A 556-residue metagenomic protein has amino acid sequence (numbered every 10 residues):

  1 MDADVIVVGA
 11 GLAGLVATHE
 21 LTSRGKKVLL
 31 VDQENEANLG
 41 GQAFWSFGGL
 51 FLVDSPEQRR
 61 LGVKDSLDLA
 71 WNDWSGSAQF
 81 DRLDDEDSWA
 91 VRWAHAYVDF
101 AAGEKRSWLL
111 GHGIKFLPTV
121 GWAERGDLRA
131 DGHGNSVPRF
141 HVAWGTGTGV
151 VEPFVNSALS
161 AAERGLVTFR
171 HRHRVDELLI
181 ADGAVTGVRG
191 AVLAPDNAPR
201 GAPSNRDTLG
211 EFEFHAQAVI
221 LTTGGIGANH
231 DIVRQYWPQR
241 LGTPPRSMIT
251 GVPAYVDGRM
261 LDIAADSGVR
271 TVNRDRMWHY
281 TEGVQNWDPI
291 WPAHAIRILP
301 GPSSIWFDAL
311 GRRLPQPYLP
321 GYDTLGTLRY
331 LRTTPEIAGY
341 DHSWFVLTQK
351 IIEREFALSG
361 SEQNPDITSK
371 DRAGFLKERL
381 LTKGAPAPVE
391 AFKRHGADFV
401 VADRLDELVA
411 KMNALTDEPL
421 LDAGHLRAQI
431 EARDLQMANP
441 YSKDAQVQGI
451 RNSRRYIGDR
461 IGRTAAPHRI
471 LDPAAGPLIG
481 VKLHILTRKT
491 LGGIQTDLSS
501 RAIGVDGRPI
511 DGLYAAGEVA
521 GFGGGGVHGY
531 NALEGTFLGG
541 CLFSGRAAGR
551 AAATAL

Functional and structural regions predicted by a protein language model:
M1-A13, L29: Beta1/beta-strand and adjacent pyrophosphate-binding region of the FAD-binding site in flavoprotein oxidoreductases
M1-V5, S23, G524-V527, T554: Extreme N-terminal leader/targeting segments of oxidoreductases
S23-F44: Glycine-rich FAD pyrophosphate-binding loop
F44-W74: N-terminal glycine-rich dinucleotide-binding loop that anchors FAD/FMN and/or NAD(P) in oxidoreductases
V91-F212, H230-V233, V284, I430-A474: Conserved redox-cofactor binding core of oxidoreductases
P195-D288, L331-R332, E534, L538-A547 (+1 more regions): Glycine-rich loop(s) and the adjacent beta-strand/alpha-helix scaffold that form part
L261, R270-A414, E418-L421: An anion/pyrophosphate-binding glycine-rich loop and adjacent beta-alpha core in soluble alpha-beta enzymes
E418-G523, V527: A glycine-rich dinucleotide-binding beta-alpha-beta segment and adjacent secondary-structure elements that constitute
